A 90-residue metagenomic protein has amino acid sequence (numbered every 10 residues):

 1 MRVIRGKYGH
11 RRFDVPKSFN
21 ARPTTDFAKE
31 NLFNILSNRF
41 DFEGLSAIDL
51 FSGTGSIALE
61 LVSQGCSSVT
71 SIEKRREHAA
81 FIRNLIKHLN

Functional and structural regions predicted by a protein language model:
M1-L59, S63-Q64: S-adenosyl-L-methionine
V62-G65, N84-I86: Short, glycine/charged-enriched secondary-structure capping and boundary segments
S68-E73: Conserved SAM-binding motif I beta-strand of class I
E77: Conserved Rossmann-like nucleotide-cofactor binding loop
A80-N90: S-adenosyl-L-methionine
